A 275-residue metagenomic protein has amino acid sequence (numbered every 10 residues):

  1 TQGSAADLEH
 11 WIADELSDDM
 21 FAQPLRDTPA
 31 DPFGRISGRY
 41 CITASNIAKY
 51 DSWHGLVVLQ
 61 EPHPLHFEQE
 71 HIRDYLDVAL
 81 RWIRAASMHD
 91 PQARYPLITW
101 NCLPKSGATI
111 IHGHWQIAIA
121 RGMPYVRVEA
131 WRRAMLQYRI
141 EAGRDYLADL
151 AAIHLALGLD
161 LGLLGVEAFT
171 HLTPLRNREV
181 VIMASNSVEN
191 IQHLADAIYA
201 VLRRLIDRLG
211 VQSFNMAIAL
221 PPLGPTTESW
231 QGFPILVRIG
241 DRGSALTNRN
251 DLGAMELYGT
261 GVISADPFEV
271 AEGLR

Functional and structural regions predicted by a protein language model:
T1-H112, A118-H193, A200-R275: Active-site microenvironments that recognize anionic phosphate/pyrophosphate groups
